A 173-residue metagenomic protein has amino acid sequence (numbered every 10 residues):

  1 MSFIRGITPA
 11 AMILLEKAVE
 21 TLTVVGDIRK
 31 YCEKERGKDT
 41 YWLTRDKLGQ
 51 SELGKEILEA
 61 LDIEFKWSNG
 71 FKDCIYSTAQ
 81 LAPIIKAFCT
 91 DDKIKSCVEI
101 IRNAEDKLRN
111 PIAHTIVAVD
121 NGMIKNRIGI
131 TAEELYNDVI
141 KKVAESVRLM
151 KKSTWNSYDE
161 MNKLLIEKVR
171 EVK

Functional and structural regions predicted by a protein language model:
M1-L81, K163-L164: Amphipathic alpha-helical interface elements
E52, L61, F65, C89 (+4 more regions): Generic secondary-structure transition motif, activating predominantly at the C-termini of alpha-helices
L61, A82, K151, E167-R170: Residue-level marker of intrinsically disordered, low-complexity segments enriched for small/polar residues
G70-K86, E105-A113, R170-K173: Long, charged low-complexity terminal regions
I84-E160: Charge-enriched, short contiguous segments at helix-coil
D159, K163-E171: Conserved non-transmembrane functional hotspots
